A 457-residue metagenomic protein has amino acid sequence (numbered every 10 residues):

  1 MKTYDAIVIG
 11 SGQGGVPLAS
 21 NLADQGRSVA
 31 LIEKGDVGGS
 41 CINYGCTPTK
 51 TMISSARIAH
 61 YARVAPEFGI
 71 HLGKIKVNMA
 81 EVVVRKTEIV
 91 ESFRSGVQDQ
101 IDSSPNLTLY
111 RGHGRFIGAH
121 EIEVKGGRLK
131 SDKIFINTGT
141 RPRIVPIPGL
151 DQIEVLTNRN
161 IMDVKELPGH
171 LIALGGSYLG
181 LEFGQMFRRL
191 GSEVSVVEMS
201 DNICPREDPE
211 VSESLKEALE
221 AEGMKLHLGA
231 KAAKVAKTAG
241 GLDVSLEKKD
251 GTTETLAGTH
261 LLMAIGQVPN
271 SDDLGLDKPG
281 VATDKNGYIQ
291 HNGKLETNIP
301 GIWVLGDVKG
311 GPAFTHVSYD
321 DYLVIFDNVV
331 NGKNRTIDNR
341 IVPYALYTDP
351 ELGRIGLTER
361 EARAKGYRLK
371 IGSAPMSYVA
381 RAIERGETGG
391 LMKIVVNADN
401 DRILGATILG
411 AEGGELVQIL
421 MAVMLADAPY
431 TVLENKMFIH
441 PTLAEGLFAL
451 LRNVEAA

Functional and structural regions predicted by a protein language model:
K2-Y4, Q13, S20-R27, I32-L167 (+8 more regions): Glycine-rich flavin
I7-G35, T47, T51-Y61, N331 (+2 more regions): Flexible, glycine-rich terminal cap/loop adjacent to redox cofactors in electron-transfer oxidoreductases
I7-I9, G114, L129-G139, A173-L174 (+4 more regions): Short hydrophobic core segments
G15, S177-G180, S318: Catalytic nucleophile loop
C46, T138-V197, K225-L226, D277-P279 (+2 more regions): Glycine-rich dinucleotide-binding loop and its adjacent helix/turn
R111, D284, H291-G293, E359 (+1 more regions): Short, acidic, Ser/Thr-enriched surface-loop or helix-capping motifs
D151-P168, T255-N331: FAD-site-proximal beta/loop scaffold in flavoenzymes
